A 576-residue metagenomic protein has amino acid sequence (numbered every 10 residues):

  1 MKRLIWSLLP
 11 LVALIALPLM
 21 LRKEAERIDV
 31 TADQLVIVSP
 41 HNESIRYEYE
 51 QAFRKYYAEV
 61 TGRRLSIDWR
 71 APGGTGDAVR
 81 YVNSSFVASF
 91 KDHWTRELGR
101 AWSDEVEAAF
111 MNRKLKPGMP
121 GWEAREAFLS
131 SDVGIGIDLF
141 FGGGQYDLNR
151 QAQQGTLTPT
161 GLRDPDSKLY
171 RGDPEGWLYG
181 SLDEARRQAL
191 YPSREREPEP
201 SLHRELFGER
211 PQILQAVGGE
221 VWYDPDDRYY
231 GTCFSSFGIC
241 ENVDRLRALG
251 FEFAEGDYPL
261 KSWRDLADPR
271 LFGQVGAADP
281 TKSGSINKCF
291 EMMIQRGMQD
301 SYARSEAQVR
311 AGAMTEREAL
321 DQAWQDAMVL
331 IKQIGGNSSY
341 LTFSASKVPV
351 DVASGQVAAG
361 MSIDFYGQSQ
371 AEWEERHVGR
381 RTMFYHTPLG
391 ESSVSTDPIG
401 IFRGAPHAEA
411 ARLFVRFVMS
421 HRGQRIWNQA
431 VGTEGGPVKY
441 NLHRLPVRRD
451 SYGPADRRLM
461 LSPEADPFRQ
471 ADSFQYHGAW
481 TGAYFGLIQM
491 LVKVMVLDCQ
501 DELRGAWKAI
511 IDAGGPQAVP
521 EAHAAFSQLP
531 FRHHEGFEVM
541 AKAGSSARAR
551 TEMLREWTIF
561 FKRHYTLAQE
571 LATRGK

Functional and structural regions predicted by a protein language model:
M1-Q34, H564-K576: Short, low-complexity disordered leader/linker segments with a strong preference for bacterial N-terminal type II
R3, P18-R150, Q154, P349: Early extracytoplasmic/lumenal segment of secretory-pathway proteins
A32-L35, R63-L65, I135-L139, E209 (+4 more regions): Loop/turn elements at helix/coil->beta-strand transitions in domains of secreted/extracellular proteins
P40, S44-Y47, R70-P72, G76-V82 (+3 more regions): Extracytoplasmic ligand-binding site segments that recognize negatively charged/polar headgroups
M292, N337-P406, G423-R457: Extracytoplasmic/periplasmic substrate-binding proteins
P406-V418, I426: Short amphipathic alpha-helical coupling segments at ligand-binding clamshell hinges and other catalytic/signaling
V438-I488: Amphipathic alpha-helical blocks and their helix-capping loop/short-beta junctions
P467-K576: Conserved C-terminal helix/tail region of periplasmic/extracytoplasmic solute-binding proteins
